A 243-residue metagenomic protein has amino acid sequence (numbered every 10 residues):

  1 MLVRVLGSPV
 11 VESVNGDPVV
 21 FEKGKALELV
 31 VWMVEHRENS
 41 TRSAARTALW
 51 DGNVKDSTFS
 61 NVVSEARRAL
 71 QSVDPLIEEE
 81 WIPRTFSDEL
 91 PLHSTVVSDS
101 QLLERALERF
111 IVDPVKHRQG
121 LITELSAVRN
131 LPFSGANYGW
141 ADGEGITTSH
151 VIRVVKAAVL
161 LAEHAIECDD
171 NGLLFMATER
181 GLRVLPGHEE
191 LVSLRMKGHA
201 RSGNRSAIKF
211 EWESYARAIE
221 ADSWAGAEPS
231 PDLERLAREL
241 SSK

Functional and structural regions predicted by a protein language model:
M1-M176, R180, A207-F210, P231-D232 (+1 more regions): Intrinsically disordered, low-complexity protein-interaction/activation regions
S126, E189, A200-W224: TPR/TPR-like (Sel1-like) alpha-helical repeat modules
V155, E189-E190: Helix-start (N-cap) detector for alpha-helical repeat units in TPR-like alpha-solenoids, especially tetratricopeptide
A165, R195-H199: Residue at a conserved register position within TPR or TPR-like alpha-solenoid repeats
S193-L194, F210, E228: Alpha-solenoid helical repeat scaffolds
D222-D232: Acidic, Ser/Thr/Gly/Pro-rich low-complexity segments and short DxT(G/T)-type signature motifs
